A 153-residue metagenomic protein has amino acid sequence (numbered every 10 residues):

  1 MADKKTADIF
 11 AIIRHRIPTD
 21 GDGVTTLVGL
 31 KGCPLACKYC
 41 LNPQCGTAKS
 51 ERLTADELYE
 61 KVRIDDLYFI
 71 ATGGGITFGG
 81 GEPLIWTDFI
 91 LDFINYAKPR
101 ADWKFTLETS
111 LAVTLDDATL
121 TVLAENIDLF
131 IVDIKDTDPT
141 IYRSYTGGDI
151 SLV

Functional and structural regions predicted by a protein language model:
M1-D3, A48-E51, A101-F105: N-terminal start-of-chain detector that recognizes signal peptides and the immediate post-cleavage beginning
M1-T47, I64-T72: N-terminal [4Fe-4S]-dependent radical SAM core
D22, K49, R143-T146: Short, solvent-exposed loop/turn segments at secondary-structure boundaries
A48, R52, G80-P83: Short gly/ser-rich anion-binding loops that grip negatively charged ligand groups
R63-L67, T72-G75, G80, L84-V153: Conserved AdoMet/S-adenosylmethionine-binding subsite of the radical SAM
